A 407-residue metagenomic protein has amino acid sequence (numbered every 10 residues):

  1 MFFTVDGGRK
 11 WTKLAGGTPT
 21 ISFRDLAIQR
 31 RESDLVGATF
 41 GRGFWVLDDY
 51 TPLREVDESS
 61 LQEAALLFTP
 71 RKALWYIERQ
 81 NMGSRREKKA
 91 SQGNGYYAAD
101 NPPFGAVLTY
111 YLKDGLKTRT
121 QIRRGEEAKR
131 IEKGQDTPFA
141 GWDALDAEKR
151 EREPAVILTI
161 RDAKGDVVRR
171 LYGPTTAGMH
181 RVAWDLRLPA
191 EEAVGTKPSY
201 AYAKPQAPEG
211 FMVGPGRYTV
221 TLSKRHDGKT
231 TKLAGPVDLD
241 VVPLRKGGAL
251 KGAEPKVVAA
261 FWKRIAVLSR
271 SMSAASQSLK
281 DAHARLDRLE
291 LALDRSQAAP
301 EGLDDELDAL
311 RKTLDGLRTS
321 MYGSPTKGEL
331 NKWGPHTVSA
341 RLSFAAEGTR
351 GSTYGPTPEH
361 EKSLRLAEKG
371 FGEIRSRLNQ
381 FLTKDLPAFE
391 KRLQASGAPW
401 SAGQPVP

Functional and structural regions predicted by a protein language model:
T4-V5, W11, L47: Conserved Ser/Thr-centered positions that define the repeating blades of beta-propeller domains
K10-E32, F68: Conserved blade-ending motifs and adjacent loop-strand segments that build the rim/top face of beta-propeller domains
R30-Y96, P103-G105, D114-T120: Catalytic cores of secreted or luminal carbohydrate-active enzymes
L53-N81, T231-R270: Low-complexity, Pro/Ser/Thr- and charge-rich linker/hinge segments at domain boundaries
Q80-A155, R181, K251-M272, S276: Contiguous beta-strand segments within globular domains
V167-G214: Glycine-centered tight-turn motifs at strand-turn-strand junctions
A190-V194, S223-G235: Short acidic/polar inter-strand loop motif in beta-rich domains
L222-K224, V237-D240, V267-P407: Mature extracytoplasmic or organellar-lumen-exposed domains after removal of signal/transit peptides
